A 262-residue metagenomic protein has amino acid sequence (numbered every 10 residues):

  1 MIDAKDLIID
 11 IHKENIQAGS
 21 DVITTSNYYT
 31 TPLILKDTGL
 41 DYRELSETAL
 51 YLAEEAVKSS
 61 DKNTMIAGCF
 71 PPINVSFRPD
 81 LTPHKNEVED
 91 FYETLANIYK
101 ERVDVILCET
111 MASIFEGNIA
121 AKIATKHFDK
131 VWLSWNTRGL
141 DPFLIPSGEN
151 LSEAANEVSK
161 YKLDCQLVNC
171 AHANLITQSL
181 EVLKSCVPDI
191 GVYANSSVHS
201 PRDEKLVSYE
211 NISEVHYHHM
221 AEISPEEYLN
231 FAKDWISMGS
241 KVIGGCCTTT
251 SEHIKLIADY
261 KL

Functional and structural regions predicted by a protein language model:
M1-L262: Domain-level signal for soluble alpha/beta catalytic cores
